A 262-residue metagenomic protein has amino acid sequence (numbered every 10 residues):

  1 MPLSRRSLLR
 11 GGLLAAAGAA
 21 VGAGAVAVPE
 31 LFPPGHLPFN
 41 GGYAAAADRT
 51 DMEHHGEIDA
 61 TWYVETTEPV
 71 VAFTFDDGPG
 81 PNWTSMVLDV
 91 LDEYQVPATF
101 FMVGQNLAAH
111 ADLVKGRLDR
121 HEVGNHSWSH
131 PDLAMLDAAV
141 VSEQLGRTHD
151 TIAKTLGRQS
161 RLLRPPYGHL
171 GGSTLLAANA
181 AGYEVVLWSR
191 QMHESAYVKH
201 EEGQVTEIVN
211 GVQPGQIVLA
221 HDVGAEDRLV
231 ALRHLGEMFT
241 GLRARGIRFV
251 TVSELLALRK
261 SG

Functional and structural regions predicted by a protein language model:
M1-F73, G80-D89, E93, A111-V114 (+2 more regions): N-terminal pre-catalytic segment of deacetylase/amide-hydrolase enzymes
A72, V90-G104, K115-L118, E122-H126 (+1 more regions): Short, well-structured secondary-structure segments
F75, M102-Q105, N125-S127, P165-Y167 (+3 more regions): A cross-domain feature marking catalytic cores of carbohydrate-active enzymes and several ubiquitous metabolic/repair
G78-N82, M102-H110, P131-A139, R164-L170 (+2 more regions): Acidic-and-aromatic substrate-binding clefts and catalytic sites of carbohydrate-active enzymes
V90-P97, E122, A138-G171, L176-E184 (+2 more regions): CE4/NodB-like, metal-dependent polysaccharide N-deacetylase domain that modifies extracellular/periplasmic N-acetylated
D112-N125, S129-P131, M135-G146: Substrate-binding cleft of extracellular glycoside hydrolase catalytic domains
H169, L175-V212, I247-L258: His/Asp/Glu-enriched short active-site or ligand-binding loop at hydrolase and phosphoryl-transfer sites
I208, Q213-S253: Catalytic grooves of carbohydrate-active enzymes
